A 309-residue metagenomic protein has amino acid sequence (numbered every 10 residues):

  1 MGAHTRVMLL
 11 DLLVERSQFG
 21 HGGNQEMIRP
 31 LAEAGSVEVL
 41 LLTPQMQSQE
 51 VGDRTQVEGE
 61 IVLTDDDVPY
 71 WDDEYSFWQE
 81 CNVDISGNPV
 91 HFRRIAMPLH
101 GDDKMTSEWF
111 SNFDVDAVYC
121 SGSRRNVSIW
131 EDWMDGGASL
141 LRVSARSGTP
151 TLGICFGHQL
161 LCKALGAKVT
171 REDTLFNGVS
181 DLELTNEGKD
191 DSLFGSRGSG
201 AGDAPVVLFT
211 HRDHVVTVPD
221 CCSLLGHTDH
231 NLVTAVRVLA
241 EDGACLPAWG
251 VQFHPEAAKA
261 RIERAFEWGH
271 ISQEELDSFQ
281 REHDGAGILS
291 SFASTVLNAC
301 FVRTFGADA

Functional and structural regions predicted by a protein language model:
M1-S139, V143-S147, E274-A309: N-terminal beta1-alpha1 cap of cysteine-dependent amidohydrolase-like domains
F19-H21, V51, S128-W130, C162-A164 (+3 more regions): Short glycine-/acidic-enriched loop or helix-start segments at secondary-structure transitions that form or flank
G22-Q25, T55-Q56, D132-D135, L165-V169 (+3 more regions): Short, glycine/charged-enriched secondary-structure capping and boundary segments
I28-R29, Q159, R212-D213: Active-site phosphate/pyrophosphate- and oxyanion-stabilizing loops and adjacent acidic/basic residues in soluble
L42, I154, V251-F253: Short glycine/serine/threonine-enriched helix-capping/active-site loop that flanks the nucleotide-sugar donor pocket
F113-G188, V206: Cysteine-nucleophile active-site neighborhood
C162-K259: Pocket-forming structural segment of enzyme catalytic cores
S223-H227, N231-A309: C-terminal and late-domain segments of enzyme folds
